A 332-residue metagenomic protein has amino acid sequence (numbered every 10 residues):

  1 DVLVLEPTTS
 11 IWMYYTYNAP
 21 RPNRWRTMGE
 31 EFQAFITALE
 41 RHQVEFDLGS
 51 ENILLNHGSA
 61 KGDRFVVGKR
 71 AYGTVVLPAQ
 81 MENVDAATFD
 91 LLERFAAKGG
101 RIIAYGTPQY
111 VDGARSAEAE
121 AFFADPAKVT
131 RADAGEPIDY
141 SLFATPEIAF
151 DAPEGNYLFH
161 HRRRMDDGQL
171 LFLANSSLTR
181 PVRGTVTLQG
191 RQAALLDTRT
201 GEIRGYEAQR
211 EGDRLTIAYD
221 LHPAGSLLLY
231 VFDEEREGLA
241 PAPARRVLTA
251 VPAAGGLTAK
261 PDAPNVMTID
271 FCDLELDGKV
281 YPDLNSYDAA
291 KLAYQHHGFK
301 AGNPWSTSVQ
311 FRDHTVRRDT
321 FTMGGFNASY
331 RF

Functional and structural regions predicted by a protein language model:
D1-F332: Carbohydrate-binding surfaces of carbohydrate-active enzymes
